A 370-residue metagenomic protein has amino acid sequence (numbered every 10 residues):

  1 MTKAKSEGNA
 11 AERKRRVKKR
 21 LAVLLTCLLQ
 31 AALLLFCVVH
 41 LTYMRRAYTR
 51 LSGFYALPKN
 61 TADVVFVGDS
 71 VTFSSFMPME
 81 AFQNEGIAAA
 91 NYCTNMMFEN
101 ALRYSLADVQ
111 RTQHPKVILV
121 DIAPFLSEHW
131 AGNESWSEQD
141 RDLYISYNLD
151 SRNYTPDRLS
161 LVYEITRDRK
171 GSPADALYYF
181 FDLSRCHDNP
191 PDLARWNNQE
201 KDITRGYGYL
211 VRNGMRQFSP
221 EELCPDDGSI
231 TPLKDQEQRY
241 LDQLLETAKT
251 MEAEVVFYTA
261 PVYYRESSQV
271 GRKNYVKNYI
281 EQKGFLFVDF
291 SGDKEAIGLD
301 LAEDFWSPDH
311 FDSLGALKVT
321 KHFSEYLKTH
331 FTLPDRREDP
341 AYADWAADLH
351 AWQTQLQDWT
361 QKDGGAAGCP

Functional and structural regions predicted by a protein language model:
M1-K19: N-terminal Lys/Arg-rich, disordered targeting/topogenic segments
R20-H40: Hydrophobic membrane-insertion alpha-helices, especially the h-region of bacterial N-terminal signal peptides
T42-T61: Alpha-helical transmembrane signal-anchor/signal-peptide segments
A62-F76, H310-S313: Catalytic nucleophile-elbow at a beta strand-turn-alpha helix junction centered on a G-D-S/GDSL motif, marking
V71-R158: Membrane-embedded segments
S137-E252, E338-P370: Secreted/periplasmic serine-hydrolase-like ester/acetyl group-modifying domain
V211-L301: Flexible, glycine-rich surface segments
V270-A367: C-terminal regions of proteins
